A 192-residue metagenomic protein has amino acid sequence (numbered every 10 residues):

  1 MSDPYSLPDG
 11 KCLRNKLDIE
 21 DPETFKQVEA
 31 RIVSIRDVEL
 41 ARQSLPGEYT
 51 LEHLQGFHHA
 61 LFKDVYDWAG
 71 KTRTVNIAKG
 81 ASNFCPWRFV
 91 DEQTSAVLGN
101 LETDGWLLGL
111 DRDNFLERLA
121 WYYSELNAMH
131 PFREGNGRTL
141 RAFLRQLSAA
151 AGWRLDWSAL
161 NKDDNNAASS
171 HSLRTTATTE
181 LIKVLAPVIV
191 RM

Functional and structural regions predicted by a protein language model:
M1-M192: FIC/Doc superfamily catalytic core
